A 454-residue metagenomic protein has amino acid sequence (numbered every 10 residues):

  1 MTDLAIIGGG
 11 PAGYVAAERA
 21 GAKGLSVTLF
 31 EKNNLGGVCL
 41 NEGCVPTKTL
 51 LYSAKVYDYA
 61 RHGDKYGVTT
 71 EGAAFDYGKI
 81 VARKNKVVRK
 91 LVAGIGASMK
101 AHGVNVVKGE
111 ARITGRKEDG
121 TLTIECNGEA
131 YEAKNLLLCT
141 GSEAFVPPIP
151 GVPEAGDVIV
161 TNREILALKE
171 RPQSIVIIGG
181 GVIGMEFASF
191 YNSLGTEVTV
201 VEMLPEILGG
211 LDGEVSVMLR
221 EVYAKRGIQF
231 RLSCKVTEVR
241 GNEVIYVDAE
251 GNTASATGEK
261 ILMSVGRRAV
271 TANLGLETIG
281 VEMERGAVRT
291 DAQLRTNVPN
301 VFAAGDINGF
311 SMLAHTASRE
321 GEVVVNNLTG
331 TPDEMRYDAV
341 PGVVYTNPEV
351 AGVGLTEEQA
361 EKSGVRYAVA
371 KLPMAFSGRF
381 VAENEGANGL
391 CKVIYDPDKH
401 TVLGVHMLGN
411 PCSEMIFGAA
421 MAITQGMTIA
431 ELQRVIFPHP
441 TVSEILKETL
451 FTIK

Functional and structural regions predicted by a protein language model:
M1-A12, R171-G181: Beta1/beta-strand and adjacent pyrophosphate-binding region of the FAD-binding site in flavoprotein oxidoreductases
T2, E18-L25, F30-R171, T199 (+8 more regions): Glycine-rich flavin
A5-N33, V38, V45, T49-V56 (+3 more regions): Flexible, glycine-rich terminal cap/loop adjacent to redox cofactors in electron-transfer oxidoreductases
I7, A111, A130-G141, I178 (+4 more regions): Short hydrophobic core segments
A12-A16, V38, I159, G184-F187 (+1 more regions): Short glycine/serine/threonine-rich phosphate/pyrophosphate-binding segments that cradle anionic phosphate groups
A17, G21, A188, N192-S193: Gly/Ala-rich phosphate-binding loop of Rossmann-like dinucleotide-binding domains, activating on the conserved
P153-R171, S255-T329: FAD-site-proximal beta/loop scaffold in flavoenzymes
